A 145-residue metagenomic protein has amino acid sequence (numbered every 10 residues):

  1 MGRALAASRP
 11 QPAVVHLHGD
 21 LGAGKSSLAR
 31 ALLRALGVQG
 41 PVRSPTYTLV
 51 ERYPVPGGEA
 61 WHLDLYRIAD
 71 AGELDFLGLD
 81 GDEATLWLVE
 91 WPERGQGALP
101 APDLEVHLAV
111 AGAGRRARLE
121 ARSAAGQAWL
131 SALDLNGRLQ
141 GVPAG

Functional and structural regions predicted by a protein language model:
M1-S8: Pre-Walker A adenine-sensing motif
Q11-P12, A84: Pre-Walker A (P-loop) beta-loop-beta motif of ABC nucleotide-binding domains
V14-H16: Short hydrophobic/aromatic beta-strand immediately N-terminal to the Walker A/P-loop
H18-D20: P-loop (Walker A) phosphate-binding loop of NTP-binding proteins
K25: Conserved lysine of the Walker
P41-T46, R52-E93: Conserved nucleotide-sensing/catalytic segment adjacent to the nucleotide-binding pocket in NTP-handling enzymes
A71-G145: Short phosphate-coordinating micro-motif centered on Lys-Gly-acidic
